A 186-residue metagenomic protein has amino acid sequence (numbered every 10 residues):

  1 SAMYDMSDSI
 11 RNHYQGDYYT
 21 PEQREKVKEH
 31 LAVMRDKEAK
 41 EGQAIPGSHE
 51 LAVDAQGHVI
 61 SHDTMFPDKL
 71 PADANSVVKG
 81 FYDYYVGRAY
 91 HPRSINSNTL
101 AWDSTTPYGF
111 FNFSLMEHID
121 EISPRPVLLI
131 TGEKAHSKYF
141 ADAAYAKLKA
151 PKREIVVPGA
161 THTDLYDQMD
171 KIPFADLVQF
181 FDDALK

Functional and structural regions predicted by a protein language model:
S1, V157-P158: Alpha/beta-hydrolase-fold catalytic nucleophile elbow
S1-D83: Alpha/beta-hydrolase-fold enzymes
M6-H13, A101-I119, H136: Active-site nucleophile elbow and catalytic-triad environment of alpha/beta-hydrolase enzymes
D120-S123, K147-K149: Short, conserved loop/helix-junction motifs that constitute active-site signature segments in enzyme catalytic cores
I122-S123, L128-T131: Short beta-strand/loop motif that positions the catalytic acidic residue of the alpha/beta-hydrolase fold
G132-A135, G159-T161: Acidic beta-to-alpha connecting loop that harbors the catalytic carboxylate
E133-K152: Conserved loop-alpha-helix segment in the C-terminal half of the alpha/beta-hydrolase fold that carries the catalytic
P158-T163, D167-K186: Catalytic active-site module of serine/aspartate enzymes centered on a nucleophile-bearing elbow/loop
